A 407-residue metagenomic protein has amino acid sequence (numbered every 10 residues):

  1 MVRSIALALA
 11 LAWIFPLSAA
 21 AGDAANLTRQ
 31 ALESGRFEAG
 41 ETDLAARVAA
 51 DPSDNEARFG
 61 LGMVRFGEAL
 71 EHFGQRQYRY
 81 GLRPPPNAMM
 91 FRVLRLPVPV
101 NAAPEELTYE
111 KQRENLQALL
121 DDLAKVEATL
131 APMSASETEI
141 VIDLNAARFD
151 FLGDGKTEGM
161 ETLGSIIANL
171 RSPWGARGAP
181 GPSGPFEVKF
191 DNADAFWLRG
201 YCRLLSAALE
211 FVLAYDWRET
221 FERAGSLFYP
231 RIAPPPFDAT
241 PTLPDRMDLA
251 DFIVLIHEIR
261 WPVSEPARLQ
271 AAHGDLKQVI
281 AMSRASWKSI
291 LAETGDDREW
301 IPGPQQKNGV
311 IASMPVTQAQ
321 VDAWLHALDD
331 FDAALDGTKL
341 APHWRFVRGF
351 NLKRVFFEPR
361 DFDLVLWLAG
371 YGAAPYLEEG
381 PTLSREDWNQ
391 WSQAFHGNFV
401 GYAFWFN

Functional and structural regions predicted by a protein language model:
M1-S4: Positively charged n-region of N-terminal signal peptides that target proteins for export
A6-P16: Bacterial N-terminal signal peptides
L17-A21: Sec/Tat signal peptide C-region and signal peptidase I cleavage site
G22-L27, L32, E38-D43, F66-E386: Short coil/linker segments at helix-helix boundaries
D54-A57: Residue-level recognition of tetratricopeptide repeat
